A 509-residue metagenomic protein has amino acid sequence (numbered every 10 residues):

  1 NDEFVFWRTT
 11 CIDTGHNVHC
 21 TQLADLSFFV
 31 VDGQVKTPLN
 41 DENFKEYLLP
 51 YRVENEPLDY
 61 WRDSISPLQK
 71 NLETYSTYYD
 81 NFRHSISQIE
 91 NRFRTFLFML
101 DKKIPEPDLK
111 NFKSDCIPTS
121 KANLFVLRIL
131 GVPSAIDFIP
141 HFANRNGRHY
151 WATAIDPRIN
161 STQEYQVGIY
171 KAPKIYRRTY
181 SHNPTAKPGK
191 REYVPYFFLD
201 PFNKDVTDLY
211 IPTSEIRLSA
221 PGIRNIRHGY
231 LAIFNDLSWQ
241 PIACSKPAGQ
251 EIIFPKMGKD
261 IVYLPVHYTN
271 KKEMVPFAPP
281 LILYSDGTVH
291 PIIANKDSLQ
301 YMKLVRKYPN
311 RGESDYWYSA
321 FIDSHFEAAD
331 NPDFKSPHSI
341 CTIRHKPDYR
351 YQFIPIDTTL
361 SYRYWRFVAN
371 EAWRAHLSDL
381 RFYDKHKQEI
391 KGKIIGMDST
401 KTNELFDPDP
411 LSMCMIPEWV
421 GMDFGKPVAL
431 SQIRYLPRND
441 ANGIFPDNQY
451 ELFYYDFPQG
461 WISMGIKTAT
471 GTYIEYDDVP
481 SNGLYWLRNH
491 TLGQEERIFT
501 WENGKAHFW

Functional and structural regions predicted by a protein language model:
N1-N111: Secondary-structure boundary elements
F28, K296-S361, A372-Q432, L436-P446 (+2 more regions): Disordered, acidic Ser/Thr/Pro-rich linker "stalks" and the adjacent N-terminal cap of the next globular domain
K70-N81, S85-Q88, F96-E106, F112-F198 (+1 more regions): Hydrophobic/aromatic-rich core segments of domains that either
D200-D208, F277-L304, A506-W509: Extracellular beta-sheet/turn segments enriched in Thr/Pro/Gly and aliphatic residues
T213-I223, R306-K307: A short, amphipathic beta-strand motif
H228-S245, H325-I343, F445, F453-Y454 (+1 more regions): Short amphipathic beta-strand segments in non-cytosolic proteins
E251-L264, Y268-K271, T359, D477-S481: Short Pro-Gly-centered beta-turn/loop motif in secreted/extracellular proteins
V266-I282, L492-E495: A short, solvent-exposed loop/turn motif at the edges and junctions of modular extracellular/periplasmic domains
